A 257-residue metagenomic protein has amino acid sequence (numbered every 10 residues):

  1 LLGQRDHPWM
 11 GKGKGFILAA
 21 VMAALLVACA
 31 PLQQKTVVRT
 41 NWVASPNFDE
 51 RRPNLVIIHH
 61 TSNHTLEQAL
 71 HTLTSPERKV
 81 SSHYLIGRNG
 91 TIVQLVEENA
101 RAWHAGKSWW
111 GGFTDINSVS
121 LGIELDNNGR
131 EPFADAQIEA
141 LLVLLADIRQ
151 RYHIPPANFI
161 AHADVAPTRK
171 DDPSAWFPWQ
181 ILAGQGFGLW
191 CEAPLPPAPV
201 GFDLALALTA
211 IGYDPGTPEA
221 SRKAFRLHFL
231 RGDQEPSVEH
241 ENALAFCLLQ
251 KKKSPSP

Functional and structural regions predicted by a protein language model:
L1-L2, L18: Leucine-biased recognition of intrinsically disordered, low-complexity hydrophobic segments
G13-G15: N-terminal cationic leader/targeting segments used for protein routing and processing
I17-V27: Bacterial N-terminal signal peptides
C29-Q33, A134-P257: Basic/polar, cationic surfaces and motifs that engage anionic cell-wall and phosphate/carboxylate ligands
L32-D49, N54-L55, T61-A157: Active-site-adjacent loop/helix surface patches within enzyme catalytic domains that shape the substrate-binding cleft
